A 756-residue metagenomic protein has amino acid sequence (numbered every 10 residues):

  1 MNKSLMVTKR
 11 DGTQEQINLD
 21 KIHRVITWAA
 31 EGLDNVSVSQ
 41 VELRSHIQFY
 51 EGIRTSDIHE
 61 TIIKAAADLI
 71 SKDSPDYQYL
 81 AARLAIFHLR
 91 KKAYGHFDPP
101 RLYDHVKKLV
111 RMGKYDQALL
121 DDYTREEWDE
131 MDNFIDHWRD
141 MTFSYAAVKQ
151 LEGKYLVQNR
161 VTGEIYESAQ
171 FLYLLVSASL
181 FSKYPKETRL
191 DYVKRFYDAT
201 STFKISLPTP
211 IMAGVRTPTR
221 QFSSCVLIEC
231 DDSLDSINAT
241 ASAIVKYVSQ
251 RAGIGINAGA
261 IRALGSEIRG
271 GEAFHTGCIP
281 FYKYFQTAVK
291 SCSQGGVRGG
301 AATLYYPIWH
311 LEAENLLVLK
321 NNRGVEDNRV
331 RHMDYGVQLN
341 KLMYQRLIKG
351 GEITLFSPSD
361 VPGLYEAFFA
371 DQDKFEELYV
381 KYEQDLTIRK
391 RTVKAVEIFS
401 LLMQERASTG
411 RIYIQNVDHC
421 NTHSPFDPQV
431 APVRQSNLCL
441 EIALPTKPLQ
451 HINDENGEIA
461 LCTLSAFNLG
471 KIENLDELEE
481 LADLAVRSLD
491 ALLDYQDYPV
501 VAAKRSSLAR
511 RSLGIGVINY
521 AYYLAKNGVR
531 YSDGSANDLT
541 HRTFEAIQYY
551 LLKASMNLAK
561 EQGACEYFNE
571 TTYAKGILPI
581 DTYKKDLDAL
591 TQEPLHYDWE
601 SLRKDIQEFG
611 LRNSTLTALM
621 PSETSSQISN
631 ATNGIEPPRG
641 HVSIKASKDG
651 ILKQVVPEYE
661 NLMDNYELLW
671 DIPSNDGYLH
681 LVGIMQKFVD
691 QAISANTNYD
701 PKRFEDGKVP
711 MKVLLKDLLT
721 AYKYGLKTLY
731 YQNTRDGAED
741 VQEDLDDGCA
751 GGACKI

Functional and structural regions predicted by a protein language model:
K3, T13, V36-L174, A178 (+1 more regions): Core nucleic-acid recognition elements
N18-N35, L174-F181, N633-P638: Short, surface-exposed, low-complexity cationic segments
Y77-V110, L339, C420-Q450, L513 (+4 more regions): Terminal amphipathic helices with adjacent charged low-complexity linkers/tails
T124-L151, L440-T446, L489, L493-D494 (+5 more regions): Catalytic alpha/beta core of large soluble enzyme barrels
V157, E164, F171, V176-R189 (+11 more regions): Function-dense linear segments that define catalytic or interfacial modules in macromolecule-processing proteins
E164-D235, F375-E405, T409-I414, F544-K604: Gly/Pro-rich turn-and-neighbor structural signature
V318, D327, R331-L402, R406-T409: Polar, glycine-rich mid-to-C-terminal structural blocks that act as macromolecule-binding/assembly scaffolds
A482-K504, L508, R530-S622, S694: Internal maturation/activation junctions in enzymes
